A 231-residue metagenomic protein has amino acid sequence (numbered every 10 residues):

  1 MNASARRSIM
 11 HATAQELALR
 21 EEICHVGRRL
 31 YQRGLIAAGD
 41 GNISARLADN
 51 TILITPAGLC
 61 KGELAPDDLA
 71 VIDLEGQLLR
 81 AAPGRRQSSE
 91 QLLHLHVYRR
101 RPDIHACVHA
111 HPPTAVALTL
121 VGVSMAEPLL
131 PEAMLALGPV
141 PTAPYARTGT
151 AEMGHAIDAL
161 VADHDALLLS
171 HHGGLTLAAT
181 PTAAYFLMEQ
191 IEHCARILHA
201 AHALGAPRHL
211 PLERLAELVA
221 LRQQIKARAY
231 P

Functional and structural regions predicted by a protein language model:
N2-P231: Glycine-rich flexible loops
